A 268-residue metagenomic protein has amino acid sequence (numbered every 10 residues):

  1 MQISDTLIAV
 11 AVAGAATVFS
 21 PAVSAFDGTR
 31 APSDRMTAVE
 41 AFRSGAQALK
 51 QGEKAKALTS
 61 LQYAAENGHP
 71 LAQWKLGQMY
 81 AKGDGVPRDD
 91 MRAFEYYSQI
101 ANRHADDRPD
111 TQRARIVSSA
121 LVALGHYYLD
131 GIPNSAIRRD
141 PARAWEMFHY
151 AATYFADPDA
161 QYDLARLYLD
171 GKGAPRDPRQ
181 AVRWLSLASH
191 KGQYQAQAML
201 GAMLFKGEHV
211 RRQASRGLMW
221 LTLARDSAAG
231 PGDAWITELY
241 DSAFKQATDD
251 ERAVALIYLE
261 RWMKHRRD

Functional and structural regions predicted by a protein language model:
V12, F19-T59, N67, Q73: N-terminal leader/linker segments that initiate helical-solenoid repeat arrays
T29-R30, P231-D268: Terminal, low-structured helical/coil segments at or just beyond the last alpha-helical repeat
R30-A31, A65, I100-S118, Y150-F155 (+1 more regions): Flexible helix-coil transition and linker loops at the boundaries of alpha-helical arrays
A41-F42, Q47-A48, K75-K82, I100 (+4 more regions): Hydrophobic face of amphipathic alpha-helices that form TPR/SEL1-like repeat modules and related alpha-solenoid
D84-M91, L129-P141, K172-D177, E208-A214: Short coil/turn connectors between adjacent alpha-helices in alpha-solenoid helical repeat scaffolds
M91-R103, R211-P231, I257-M263: TPR/TPR-like (Sel1-like) alpha-helical repeat modules
